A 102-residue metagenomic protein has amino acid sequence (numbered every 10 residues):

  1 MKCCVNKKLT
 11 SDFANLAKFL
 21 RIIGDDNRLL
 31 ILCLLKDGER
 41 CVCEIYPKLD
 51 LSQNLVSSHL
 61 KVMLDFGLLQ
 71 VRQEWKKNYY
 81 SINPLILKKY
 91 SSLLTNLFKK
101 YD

Functional and structural regions predicted by a protein language model:
M1-N15, C33, P84-D102: Amphipathic alpha-helical dimerization/coiled-coil segments that flank or bridge DNA-binding/regulatory modules
L9, L49, L69-V71: Alpha-helical interaction segments
A14-L55, K77-I86: N-terminal helix-turn-helix DNA-binding core of bacterial DNA-binding proteins
E39-R40, L64, T95: Residue-level detector of secondary-structure transition/capping positions
P47, L64-D65: Alpha-helical residues within the helix-turn-helix
H59: Residues within the DNA-recognition helix of helix-turn-helix
D65-W75, S81: Beta-hairpin "wing" of winged helix-turn-helix
